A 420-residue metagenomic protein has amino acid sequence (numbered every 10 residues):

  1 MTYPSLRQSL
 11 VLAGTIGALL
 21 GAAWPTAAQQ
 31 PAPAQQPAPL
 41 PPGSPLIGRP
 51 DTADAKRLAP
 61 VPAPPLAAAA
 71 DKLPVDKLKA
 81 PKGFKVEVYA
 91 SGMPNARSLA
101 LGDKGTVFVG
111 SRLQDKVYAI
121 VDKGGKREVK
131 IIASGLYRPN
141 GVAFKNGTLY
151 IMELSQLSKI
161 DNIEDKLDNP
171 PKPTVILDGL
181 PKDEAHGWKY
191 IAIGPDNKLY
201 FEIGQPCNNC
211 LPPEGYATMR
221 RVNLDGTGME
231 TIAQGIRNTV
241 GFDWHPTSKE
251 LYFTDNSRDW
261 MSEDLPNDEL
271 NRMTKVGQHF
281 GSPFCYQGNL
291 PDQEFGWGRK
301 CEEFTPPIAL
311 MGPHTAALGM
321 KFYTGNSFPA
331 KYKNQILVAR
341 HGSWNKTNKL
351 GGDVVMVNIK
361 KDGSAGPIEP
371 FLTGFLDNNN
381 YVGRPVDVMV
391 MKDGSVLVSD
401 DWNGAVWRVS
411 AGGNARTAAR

Functional and structural regions predicted by a protein language model:
Q36-P81, W188, Q205-N208, V222-T227 (+5 more regions): Beta-propeller domain segments
Y89-M93, K130-G135, I176-D183, T231-G235 (+2 more regions): Surface loop/turn motifs at the tips and blade-to-blade linkers of beta-strand repeat domains
N95, L113, E128, G135-R138 (+9 more regions): Beta-rich catalytic cores
T106-G110, T148-I151, K198-E202, E250-T254 (+3 more regions): Conserved beta-propeller blade signature
S111-R112, L154-Q156, N162, G204-P206 (+4 more regions): Short loop/turn segments immediately following the C-termini of beta-strands
K116-A119, Q156-S158, T218-R220, E269 (+2 more regions): A short loop-to-beta-strand structural motif that recurs across blades of beta-propeller domains
R138, A143, S155-G194, E202-Q205 (+2 more regions): Asp-box/WD-like beta-propeller blade repeats and closely related beta-sheet repeat scaffolds
